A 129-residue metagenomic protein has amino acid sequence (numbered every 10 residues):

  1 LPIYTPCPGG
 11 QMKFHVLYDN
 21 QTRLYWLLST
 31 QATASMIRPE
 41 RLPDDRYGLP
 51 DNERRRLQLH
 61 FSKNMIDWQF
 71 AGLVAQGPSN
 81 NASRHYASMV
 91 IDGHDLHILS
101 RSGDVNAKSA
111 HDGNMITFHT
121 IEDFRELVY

Functional and structural regions predicted by a protein language model:
L1-G9, Y18-Y25, S29-N80, G93-D95 (+1 more regions): Beta-rich carbohydrate-recognition and catalytic domains
M12-H15, H85-S88: Beta-propeller and closely related beta-sheet repeat lectin domains
